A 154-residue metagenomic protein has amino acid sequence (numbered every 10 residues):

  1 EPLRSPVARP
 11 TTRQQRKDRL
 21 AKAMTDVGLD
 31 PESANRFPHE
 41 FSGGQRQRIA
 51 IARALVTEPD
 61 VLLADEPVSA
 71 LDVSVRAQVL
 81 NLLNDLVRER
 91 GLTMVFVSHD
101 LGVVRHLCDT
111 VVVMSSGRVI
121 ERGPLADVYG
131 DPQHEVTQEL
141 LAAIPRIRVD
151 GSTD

Functional and structural regions predicted by a protein language model:
E1-Q15, G123: ABC-type ATPase nucleotide-binding domains, specifically the catalytic core motifs of the NBD
Q14-E32, L141-A142: Conserved ABC ATPase "signature" region
F37-F41, Q45: Conserved ABC ATPase signature
I51, V79: Hydrophobic anchor residue at the start of the ABC signature
V56-D60: A short, proline-enriched helix->beta-strand linker immediately N-terminal to the Walker B motif in ABC-type P-loop
V104-H106: A short, surface-exposed alpha-helical micro-motif characterized by mixed small hydrophobic and charged/polar residues
